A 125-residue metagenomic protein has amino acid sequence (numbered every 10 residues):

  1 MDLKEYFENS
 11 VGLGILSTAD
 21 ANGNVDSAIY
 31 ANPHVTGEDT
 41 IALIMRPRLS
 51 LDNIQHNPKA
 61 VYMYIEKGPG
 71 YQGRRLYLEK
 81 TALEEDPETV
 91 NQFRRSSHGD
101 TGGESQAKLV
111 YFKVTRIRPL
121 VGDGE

Functional and structural regions predicted by a protein language model:
M1-E125: Binding-site signature for planar aromatic cofactors or substrates
